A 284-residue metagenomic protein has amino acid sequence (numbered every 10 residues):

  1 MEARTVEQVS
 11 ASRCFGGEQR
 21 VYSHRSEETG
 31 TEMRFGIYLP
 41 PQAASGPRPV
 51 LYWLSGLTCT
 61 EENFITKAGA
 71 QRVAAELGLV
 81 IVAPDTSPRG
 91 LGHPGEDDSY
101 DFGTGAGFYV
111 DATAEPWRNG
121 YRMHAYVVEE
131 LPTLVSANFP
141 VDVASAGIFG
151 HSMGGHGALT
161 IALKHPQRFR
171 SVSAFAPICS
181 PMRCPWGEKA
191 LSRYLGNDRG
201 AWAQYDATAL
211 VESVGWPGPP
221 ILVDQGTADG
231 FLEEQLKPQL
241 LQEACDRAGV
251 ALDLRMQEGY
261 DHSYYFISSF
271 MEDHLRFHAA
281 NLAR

Functional and structural regions predicted by a protein language model:
M1-R284: Non-catalytic cap/lid and distal C-terminal segments of serine-dependent acyl enzymes
